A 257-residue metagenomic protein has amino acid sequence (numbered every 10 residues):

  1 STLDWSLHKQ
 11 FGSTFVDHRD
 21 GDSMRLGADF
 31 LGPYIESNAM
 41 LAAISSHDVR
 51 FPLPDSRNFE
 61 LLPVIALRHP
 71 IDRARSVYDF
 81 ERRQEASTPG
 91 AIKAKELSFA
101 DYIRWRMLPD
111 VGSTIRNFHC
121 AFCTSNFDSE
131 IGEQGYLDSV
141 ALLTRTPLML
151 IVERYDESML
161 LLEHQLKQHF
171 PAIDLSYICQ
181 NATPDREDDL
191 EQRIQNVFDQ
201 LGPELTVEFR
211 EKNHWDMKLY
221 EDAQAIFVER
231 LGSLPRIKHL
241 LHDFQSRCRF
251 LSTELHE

Functional and structural regions predicted by a protein language model:
S1-L3: Glycine-rich phosphate-binding P-loop
W5, D72, L160, H164 (+2 more regions): A broad, structural surface signal
S6-F11: A short, Lys/Arg-enriched amphipathic alpha-helix followed by its capping loop at the start of a domain
F15-A66, I71-N181, D185-D189, Q195-N196 (+1 more regions): PAPS-dependent sulfotransferase catalytic domain
S45-R50, T124-F127, L137, I173-E257: PAPS-dependent sulfotransferase catalytic core
